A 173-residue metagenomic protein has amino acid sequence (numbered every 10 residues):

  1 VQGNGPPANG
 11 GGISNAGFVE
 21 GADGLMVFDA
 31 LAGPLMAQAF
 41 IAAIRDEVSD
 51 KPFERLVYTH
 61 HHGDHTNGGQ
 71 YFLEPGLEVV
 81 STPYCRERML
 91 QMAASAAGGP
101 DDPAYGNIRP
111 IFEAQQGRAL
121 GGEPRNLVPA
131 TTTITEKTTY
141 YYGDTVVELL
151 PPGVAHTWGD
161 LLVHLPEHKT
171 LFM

Functional and structural regions predicted by a protein language model:
V1-K51, L161-M173: Conserved beta-strand hairpin/beta-sheet module of binuclear metal-dependent hydrolase folds, prominently
V1-P6, Q116-G122, G143-V147: Short Pro/Gly-enriched beta-strand edge/turn motifs at strand-loop
N4-G5, A30-L31, H61, Y84 (+1 more regions): Active-site metal-binding loops of divalent metal-dependent hydrolases
P7-N9, G122-R125, P129-T131, P151-V154: Short Gly/Pro-enriched turn/cap motifs at secondary-structure boundaries
G12-S14, E74, P129, W158: Short, solvent-exposed loop/turn segments at the edges of secondary structure
M26-A30, R55-V57, E148-L149: Short catalytic-loop micro-motif centered on adjacent basic/acidic residues
M36, A42-T132, T139: Active-site HxH/HxHxD metal-binding segment of metal-dependent hydrolases
T133-T170: Core dinuclear metal-dependent hydrolase active-site scaffold
